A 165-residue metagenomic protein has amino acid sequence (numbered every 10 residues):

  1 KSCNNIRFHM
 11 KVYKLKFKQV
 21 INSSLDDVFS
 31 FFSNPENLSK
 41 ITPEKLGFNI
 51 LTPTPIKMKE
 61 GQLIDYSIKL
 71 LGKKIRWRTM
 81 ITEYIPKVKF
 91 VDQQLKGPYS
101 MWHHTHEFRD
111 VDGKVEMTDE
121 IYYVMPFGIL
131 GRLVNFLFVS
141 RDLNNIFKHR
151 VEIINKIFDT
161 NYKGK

Functional and structural regions predicted by a protein language model:
K1-H9: N-terminal amphipathic/basic-hydrophobic helices that include classical n-h-c signal peptides and signal-anchor
M10-K59: Hydrophobic ligand-binding cavity/cleft-lining segments
K14-K16, K74-R78, S100-H104: Short, surface-exposed coil-to-beta transition loops
K16-N22, N49, S67, M80 (+2 more regions): Generic structural detector for well-ordered beta-strands
I21-S23, L70-G72, E83, P98 (+1 more regions): Beta-strand elements of well-folded, non-transmembrane domains
V28-F32, L38, I64-Y66, I81 (+3 more regions): Hydrophobic pocket/interface hotspot
N49-K96, E116, H149-K165: Glycine-rich portal/gate segments that line the openings of hydrophobic small-molecule binding cavities
V91-N145, K165: Beta-strand/loop substructures that line and gate deep hydrophobic ligand-binding cavities in soluble
